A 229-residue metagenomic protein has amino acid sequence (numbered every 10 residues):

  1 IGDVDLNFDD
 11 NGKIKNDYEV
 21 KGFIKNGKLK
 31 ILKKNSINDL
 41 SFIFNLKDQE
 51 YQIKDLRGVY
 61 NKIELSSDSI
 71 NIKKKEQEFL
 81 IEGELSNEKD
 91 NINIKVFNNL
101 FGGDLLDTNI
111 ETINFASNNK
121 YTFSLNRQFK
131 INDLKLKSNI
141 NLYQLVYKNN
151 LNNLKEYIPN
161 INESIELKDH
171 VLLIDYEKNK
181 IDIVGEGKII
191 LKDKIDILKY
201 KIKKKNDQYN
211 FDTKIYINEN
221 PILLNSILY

Functional and structural regions predicted by a protein language model:
I1-Y229: Membrane-proximal interfacial segments on either side of biological membranes
